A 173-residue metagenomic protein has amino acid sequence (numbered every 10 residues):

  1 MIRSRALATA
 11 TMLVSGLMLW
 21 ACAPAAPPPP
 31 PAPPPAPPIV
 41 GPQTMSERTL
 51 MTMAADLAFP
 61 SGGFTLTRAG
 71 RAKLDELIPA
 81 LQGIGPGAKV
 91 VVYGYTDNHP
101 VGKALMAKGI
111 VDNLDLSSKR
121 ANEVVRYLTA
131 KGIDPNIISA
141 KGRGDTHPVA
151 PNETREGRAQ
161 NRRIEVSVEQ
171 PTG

Functional and structural regions predicted by a protein language model:
M1-L13: Bacterial N-terminal signal peptides that target proteins for export
A6, F64, V111-D112: Short, contiguous strand/loop micro-motifs
M18-A21: C-terminal motif of bacterial Sec signal peptides marking the signal peptidase cleavage site
A23-V90, K103, Q170-G173: Periplasmic peptidoglycan-binding/tethering modules of Gram-negative envelope proteins
A88-Y93, D97-N98: Short, solvent-exposed beta-strand-terminating loops
T96-G173: Periplasmic OmpA-like peptidoglycan-binding domain that tethers envelope proteins to the cell wall
